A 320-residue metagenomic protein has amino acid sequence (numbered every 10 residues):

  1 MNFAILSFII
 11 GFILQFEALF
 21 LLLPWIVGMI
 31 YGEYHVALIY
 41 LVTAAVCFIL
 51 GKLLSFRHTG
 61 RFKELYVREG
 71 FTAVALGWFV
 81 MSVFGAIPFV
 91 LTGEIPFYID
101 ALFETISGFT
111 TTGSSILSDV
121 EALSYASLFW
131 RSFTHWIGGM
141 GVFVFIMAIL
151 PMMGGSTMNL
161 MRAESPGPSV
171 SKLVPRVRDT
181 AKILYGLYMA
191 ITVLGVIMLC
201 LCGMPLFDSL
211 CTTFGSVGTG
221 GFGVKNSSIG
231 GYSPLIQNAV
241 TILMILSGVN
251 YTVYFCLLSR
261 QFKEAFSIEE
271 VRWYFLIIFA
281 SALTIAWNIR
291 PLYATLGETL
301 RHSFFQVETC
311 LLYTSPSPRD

Functional and structural regions predicted by a protein language model:
M1-P316: Membrane-proximal intracellular helices of multi-pass ion channels
